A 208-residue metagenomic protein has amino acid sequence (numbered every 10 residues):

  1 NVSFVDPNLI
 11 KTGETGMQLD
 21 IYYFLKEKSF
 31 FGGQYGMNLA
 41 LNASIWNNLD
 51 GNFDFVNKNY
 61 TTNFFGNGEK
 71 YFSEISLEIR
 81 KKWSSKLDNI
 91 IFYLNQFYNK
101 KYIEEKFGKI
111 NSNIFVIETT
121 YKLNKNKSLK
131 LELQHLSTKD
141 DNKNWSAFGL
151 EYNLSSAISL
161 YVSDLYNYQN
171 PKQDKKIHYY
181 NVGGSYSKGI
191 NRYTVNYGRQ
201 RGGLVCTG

Functional and structural regions predicted by a protein language model:
N1-G208: Exposed, low-structure sequence patches enriched in small/polar residues
